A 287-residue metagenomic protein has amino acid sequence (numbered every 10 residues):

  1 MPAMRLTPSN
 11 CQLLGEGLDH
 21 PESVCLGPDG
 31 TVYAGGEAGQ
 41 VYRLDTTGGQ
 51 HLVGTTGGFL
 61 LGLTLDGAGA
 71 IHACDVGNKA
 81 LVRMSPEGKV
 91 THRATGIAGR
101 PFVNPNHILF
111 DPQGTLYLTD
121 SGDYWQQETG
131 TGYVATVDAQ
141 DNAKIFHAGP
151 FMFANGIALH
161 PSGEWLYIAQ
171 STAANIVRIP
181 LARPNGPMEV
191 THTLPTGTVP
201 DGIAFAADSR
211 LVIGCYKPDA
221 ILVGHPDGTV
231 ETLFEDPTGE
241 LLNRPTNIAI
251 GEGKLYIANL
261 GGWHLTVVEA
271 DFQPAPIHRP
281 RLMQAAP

Functional and structural regions predicted by a protein language model:
M1-S9, E37-A38, Q127-T129: Blade/loop signatures of beta-propeller domains
S9-G15, G48-G54, V90-A98, N142-A148 (+2 more regions): A short beta-strand motif characteristic of beta-propeller blades
E16-D29, A38, T56-D75, A98-T119 (+7 more regions): Beta-rich, blade/repeat-based domains predominating in secreted/periplasmic proteins but also intracellular
Y33-L52: Beta-propeller domains
E37, V76-G77, W125-G132, S171-A173 (+1 more regions): Short, solvent-exposed loop/turn segments at conserved positions within beta-propeller repeat blades
Q40-Y42, A80-V82, G132-A135, N175-V177 (+2 more regions): A short loop-to-beta-strand structural motif that recurs across blades of beta-propeller domains
L44-G49, S85-K89, V137-D141, P180-P184 (+2 more regions): Short loop/turn segments that connect beta-strands within beta-propeller blades
N175, H192-T229: Loop/turn-rich, solvent-exposed surfaces of beta-rich toroidal or solenoidal domains
